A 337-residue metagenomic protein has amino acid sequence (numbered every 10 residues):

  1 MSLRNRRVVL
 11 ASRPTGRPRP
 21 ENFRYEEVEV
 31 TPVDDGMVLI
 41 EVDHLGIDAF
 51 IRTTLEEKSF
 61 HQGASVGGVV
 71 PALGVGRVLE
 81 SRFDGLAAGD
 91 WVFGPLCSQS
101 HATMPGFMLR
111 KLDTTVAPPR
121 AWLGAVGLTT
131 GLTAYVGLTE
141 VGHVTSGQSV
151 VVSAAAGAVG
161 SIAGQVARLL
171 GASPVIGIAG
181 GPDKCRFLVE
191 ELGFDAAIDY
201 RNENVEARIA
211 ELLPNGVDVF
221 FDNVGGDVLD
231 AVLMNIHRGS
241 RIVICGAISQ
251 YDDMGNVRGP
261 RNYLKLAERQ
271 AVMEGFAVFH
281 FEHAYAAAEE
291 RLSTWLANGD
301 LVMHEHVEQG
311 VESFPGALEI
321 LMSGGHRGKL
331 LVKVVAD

Functional and structural regions predicted by a protein language model:
M1-L3, F279-D337: C-terminal hydrophobic helical "lid"/dimerization subdomain of Rossmann-like NAD(P)H-dependent oxidoreductases
V30-I47, L55-S98: Glycine-rich beta-strand-centered segment in the early N-terminal region that forms part of a ligand/cofactor-binding
A72-G76, A87-A154: NAD(P)H dinucleotide-binding glycine-rich loop of Rossmann-like/cofactor-binding domains, especially the beta1-alpha1
S81-G85, G177-C185, R201, V205 (+2 more regions): Short glycine/proline-centered loop/turn elements that form peptide/ligand docking sites
F93, V151, I198, F220-F221: N-terminal Rossmann-like NAD(P) cofactor-binding module of classical short-chain dehydrogenase/reductase
G124-E203: Mid-domain Rossmann-like dinucleotide-binding core that forms the NAD(H)/NADP(H) cofactor-binding site
L188-V189, D227-L301, V335-D337: Glycine-rich phosphate-binding loop and adjacent beta-alpha segment of Rossmann(oid) nucleotide-cofactor-binding
V205-P214: Short amphipathic alpha-helix with an adjacent loop that forms part of the alpha/beta core around
